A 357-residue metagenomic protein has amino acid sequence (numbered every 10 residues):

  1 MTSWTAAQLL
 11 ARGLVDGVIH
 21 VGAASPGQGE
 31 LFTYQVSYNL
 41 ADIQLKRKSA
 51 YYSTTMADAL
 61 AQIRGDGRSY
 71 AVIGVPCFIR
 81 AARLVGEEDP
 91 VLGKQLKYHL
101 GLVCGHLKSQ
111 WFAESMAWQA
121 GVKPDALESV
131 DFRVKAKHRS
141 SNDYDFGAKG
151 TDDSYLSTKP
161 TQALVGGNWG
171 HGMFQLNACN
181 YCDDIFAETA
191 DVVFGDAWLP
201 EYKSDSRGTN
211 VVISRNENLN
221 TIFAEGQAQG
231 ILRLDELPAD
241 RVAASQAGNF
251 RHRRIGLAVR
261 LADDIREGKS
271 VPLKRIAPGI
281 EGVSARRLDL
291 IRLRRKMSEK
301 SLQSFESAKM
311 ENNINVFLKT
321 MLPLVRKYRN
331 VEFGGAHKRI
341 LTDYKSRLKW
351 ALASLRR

Functional and structural regions predicted by a protein language model:
M1, S25, V72-A82, H106-K108: Gly/Ser/Thr-rich loops at beta-strand to alpha-helix junctions that form or flank small-molecule/cofactor-binding
M1-W4, Q8-R12, D289: N-terminal extension/subdomain marker
M1-W4, Y51-Q62: A short, well-structured juxtamembrane/interface segment
V15-D16, D125-R357: Long, compositionally biased charged/polar accessory segments in the mid-to-C-terminal portions of proteins
E30-A57: Glycine-rich phosphate-binding "P-loop"
D58-G65, R80-E87: Cofactor-cradling patches in redox/metallo enzymes
E87-G101: A short alpha->loop->secondary-structure connector
V103-S115, K135-R139: Short, conserved secondary-structure transition motifs
